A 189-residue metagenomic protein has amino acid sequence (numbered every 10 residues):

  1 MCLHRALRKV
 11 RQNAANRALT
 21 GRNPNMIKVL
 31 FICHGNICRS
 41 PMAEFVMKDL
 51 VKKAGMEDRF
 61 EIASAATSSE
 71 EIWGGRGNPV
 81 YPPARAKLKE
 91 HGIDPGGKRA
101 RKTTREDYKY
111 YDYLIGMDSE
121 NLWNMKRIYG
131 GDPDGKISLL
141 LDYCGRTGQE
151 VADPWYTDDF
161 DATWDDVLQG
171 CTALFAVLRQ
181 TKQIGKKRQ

Functional and structural regions predicted by a protein language model:
L3-R11, A15, L19-Y110, A176-K186: Conserved active-site segments centered on acidic
S40, M117-D118: Replace "coordinates the UDP/GDP/TDP-sugar" with "coordinates nucleotide-activated sugar donors
G77-Y81, D118, C171: A structural signal for well-ordered alpha-helical scaffolds and beta->alpha junctions
D107, Y113, S119-Q189: Phosphate-binding/catalytic loops
